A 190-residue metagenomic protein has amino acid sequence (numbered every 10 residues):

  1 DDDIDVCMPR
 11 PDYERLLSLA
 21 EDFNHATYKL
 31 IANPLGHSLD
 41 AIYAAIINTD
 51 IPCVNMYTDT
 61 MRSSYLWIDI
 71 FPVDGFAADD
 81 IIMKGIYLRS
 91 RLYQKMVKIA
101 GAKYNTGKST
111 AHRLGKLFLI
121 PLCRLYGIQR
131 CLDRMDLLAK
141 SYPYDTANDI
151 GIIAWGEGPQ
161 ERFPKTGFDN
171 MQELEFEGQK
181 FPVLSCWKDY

Functional and structural regions predicted by a protein language model:
D1-I4, M8-L17, T166: Active-site nucleotide-donor binding segment shared across nucleotidyl transfer reactions
A20-A78, K98-W187: Conserved catalytic core of two-metal-ion nucleotidyltransferases
D80-G85: A short secondary-structure junction signal
L88-S90: Short, His- and charge-rich active-site/binding loops that engage polyanionic ligands
